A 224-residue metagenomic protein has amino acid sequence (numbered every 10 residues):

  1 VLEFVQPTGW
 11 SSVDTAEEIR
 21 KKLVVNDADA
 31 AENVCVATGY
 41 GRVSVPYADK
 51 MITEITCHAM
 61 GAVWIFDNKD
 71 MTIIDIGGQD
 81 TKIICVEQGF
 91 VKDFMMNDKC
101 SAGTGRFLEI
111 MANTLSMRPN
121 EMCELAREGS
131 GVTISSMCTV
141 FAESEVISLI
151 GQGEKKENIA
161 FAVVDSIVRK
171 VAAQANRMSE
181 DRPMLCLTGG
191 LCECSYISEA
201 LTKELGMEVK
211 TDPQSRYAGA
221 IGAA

Functional and structural regions predicted by a protein language model:
V1-K22, V91-S101: Short glycine-rich, Thr/Ser-proximal phosphate-binding strand/loop in the N-terminal lobe of ATP-dependent enzymes
L2-T8, N26-T56, F66, K92: Short beta-strand-loop/turn "lid" adjacent to the catalytic site in phosphate-handling enzymes
Y40-V43, A175-E204, S215-G219: Glycine-rich phosphate-binding loops at beta-strand->alpha-helix junctions
G41-I74, I84-G89, A172, N176 (+1 more regions): Conserved phosphate-binding catalytic cores of ATP/NTP-utilizing and phosphoryl-transfer enzymes
A48-T56, T202-I221: Conserved phosphate-binding/catalytic loops in two-lobed NTP-binding clefts
M60-A62, G105-E109, D212-A224: Glycine-rich phosphate-binding/hydrolytic loop that grips phosphoryl groups
Q88-I134, C138: Glycine-rich phosphate-binding loop plus the immediately following alpha-helix
A142-R177, R216: Adenine-nucleotide phosphate-binding core of ATP-dependent small-molecule kinases
